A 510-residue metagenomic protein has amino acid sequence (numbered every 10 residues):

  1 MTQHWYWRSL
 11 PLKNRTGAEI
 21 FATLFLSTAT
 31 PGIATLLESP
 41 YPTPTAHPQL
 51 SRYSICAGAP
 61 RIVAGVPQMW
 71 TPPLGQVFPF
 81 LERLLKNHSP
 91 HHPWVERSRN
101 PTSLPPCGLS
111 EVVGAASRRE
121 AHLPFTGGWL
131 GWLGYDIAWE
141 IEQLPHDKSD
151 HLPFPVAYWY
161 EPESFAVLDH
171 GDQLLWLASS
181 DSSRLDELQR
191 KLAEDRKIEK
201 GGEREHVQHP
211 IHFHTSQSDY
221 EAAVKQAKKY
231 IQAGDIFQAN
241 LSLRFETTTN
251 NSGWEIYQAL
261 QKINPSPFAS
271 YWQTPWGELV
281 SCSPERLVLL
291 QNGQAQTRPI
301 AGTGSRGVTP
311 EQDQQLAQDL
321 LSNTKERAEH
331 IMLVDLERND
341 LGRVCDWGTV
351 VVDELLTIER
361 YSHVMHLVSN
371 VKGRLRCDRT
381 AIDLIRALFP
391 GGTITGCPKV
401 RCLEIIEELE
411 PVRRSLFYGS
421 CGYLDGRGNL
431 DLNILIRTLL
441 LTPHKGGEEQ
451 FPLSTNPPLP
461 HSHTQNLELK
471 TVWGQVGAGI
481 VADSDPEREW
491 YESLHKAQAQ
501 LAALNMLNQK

Functional and structural regions predicted by a protein language model:
M1-W94, P101, G108, S117-P452 (+1 more regions): Extended alpha-helical targeting/anchoring segments, especially N-terminal organellar/secretory targeting helices
T455: Positively charged, aromatic-enriched nucleic acid-contacting surfaces
L459-H461: Hydrophobic/aromatic anchor residues
